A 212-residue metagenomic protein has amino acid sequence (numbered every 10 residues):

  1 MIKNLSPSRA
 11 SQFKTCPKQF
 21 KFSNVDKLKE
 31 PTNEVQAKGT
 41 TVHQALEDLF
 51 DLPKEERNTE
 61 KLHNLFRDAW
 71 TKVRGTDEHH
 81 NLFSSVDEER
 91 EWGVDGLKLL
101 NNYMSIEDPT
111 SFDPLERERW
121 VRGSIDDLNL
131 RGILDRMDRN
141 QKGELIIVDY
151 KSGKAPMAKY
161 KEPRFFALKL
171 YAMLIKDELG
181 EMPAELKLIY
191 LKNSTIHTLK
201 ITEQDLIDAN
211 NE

Functional and structural regions predicted by a protein language model:
M1-T15, D127-N140: An acidic intrinsically disordered interaction segment
L5-S8, P17, A37-Q44, K61 (+6 more regions): Generic recognition of stable, solvent-exposed alpha-helical segments in well-folded globular domains
A10-S11, T15-K54, G93-L97, E118: Nuclease catalytic cores
Q12-F20, T40-T41, N58-H80, E181-L191: Short, compositionally biased low-complexity segments
N24, Q44, D48, K98 (+4 more regions): Residue-level signal for well-ordered alpha-helical scaffold segments within enzymatic catalytic domains
L28-Q36, V86, M157-E162: Short, charged/polar micro-motifs that form catalytic or ligand-binding hotspots
A45-R117: A non-catalytic, helix-rich entry segment at domain boundaries
F112-L115, R119-N211: Mg2+/Mn2+-dependent nuclease catalytic core
